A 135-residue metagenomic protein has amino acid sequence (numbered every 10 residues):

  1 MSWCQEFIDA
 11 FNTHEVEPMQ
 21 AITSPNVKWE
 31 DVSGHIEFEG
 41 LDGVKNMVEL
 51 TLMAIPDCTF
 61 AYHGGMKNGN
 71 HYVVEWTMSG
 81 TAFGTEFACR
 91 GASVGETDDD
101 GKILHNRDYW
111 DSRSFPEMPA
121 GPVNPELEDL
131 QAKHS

Functional and structural regions predicted by a protein language model:
M1-C4, L41-V44, A88: A structural signal for well-ordered alpha-helical scaffolds and beta->alpha junctions
M1-I8, D31-G34, V48-L52, L104 (+1 more regions): Short, mixed-charge, low-aromatic patches
M1-P25, N124-S135: Short, low-complexity N-terminal intrinsically disordered segments enriched in polar/charged residues
F7, P18-Q20, V27, V44 (+5 more regions): Hydrophobic pocket/interface hotspot
V16-G69: A solvent-exposed, acidic/Ser-Thr-rich amphipathic alpha-helical stretch
L52-S135: A beta-strand edge to alpha-helix "cap/lid" segment located at domain peripheries
